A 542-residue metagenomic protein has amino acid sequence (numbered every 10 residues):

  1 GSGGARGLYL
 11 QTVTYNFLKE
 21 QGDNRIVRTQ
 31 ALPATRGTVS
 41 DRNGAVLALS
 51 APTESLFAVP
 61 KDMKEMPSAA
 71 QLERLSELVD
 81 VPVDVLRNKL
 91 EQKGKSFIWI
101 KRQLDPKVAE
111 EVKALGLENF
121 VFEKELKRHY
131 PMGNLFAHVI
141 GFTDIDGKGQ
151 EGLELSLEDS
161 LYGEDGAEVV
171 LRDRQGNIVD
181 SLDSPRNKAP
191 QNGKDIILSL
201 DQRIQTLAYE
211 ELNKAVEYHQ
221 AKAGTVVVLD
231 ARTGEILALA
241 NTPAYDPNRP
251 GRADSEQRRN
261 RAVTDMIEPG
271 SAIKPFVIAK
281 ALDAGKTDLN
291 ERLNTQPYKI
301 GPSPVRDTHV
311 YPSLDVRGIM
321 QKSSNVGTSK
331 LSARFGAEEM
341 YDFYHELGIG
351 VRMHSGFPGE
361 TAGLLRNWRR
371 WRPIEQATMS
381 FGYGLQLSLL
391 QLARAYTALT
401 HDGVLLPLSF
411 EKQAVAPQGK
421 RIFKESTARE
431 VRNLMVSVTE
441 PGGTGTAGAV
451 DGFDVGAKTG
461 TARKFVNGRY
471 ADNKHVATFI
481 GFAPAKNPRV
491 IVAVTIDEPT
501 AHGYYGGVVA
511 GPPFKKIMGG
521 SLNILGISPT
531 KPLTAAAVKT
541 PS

Functional and structural regions predicted by a protein language model:
G1-P250, E338-G350, N467-Y470, T495-D497 (+1 more regions): Periplasmic/cell-envelope proteins involved in peptidoglycan metabolism and beta-lactam response
A48, D173-N187, V226-S271, F276-T500 (+2 more regions): Beta-lactam-recognizing serine transpeptidase/beta-lactamase-like catalytic domain environment
